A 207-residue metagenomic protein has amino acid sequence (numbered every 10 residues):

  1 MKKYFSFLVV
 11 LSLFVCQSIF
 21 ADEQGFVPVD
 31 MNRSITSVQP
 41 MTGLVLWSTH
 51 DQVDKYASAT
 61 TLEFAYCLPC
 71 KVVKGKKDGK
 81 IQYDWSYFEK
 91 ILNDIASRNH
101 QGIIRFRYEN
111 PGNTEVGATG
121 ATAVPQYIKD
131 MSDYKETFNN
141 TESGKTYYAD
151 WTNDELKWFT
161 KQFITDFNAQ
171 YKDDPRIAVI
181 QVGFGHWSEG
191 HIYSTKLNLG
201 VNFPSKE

Functional and structural regions predicted by a protein language model:
M1-Y4: Positively charged n-region of N-terminal signal peptides that target proteins for export
L8-C16: Bacterial N-terminal signal peptides
Q17-A21: Sec/Tat signal peptide C-region and signal peptidase I cleavage site
D22-E155: N-terminal substrate-binding region of glycoside hydrolase catalytic domains
Y87-I91, L156-F163, F167, S205: Stable alpha-helical elements in mature extracytoplasmic
D94, R98, D166-Q170, E207: Alpha-helical structural signal in soluble globular domains
E136-L156, F163-L199: Active-site groove signature of glycoside hydrolases
L199-E207: Active-site neighborhood of glycoside hydrolase catalytic domains
